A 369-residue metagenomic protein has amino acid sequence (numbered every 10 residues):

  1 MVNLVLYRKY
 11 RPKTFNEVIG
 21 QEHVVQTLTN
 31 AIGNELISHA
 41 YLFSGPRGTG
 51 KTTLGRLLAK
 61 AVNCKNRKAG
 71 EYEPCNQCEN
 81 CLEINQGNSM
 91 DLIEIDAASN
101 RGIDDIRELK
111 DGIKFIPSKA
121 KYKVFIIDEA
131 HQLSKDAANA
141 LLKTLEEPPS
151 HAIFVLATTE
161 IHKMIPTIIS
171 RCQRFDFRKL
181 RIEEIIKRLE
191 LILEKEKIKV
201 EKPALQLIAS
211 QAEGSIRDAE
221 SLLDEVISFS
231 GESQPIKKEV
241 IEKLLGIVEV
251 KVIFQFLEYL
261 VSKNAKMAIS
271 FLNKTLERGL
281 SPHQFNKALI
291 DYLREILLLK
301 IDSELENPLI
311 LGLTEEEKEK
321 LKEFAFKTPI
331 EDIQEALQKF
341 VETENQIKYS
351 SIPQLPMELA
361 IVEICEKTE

Functional and structural regions predicted by a protein language model:
M1-R174, E184, I192: P-loop/Walker A NTP-binding region and its immediately flanking N-terminal helices in P-loop NTPase folds
Q86-M90, E108, K121, Q173-R174 (+1 more regions): Extended, largely alpha-helical regulatory/partner-binding modules appended to the mid-to-C-terminal parts
